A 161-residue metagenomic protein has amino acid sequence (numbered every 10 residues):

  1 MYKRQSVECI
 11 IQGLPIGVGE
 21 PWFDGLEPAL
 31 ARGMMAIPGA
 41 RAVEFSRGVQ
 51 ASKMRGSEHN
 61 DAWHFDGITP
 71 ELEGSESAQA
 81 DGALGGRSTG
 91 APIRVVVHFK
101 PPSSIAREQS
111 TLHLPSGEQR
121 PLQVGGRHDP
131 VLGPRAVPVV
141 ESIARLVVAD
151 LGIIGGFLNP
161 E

Functional and structural regions predicted by a protein language model:
M1-Q5: Conserved small/polar residues in nucleotide/adenosyl-binding loops
S6-G13: Short amphipathic
C9, V95-V97, E141: Preference for bulky hydrophobic residues occupying beta-strand positions in well-ordered beta-sheet regions
G13-G19: Glycine-rich phosphate/diphosphate-binding loops and the adjacent beta-loop-alpha structural elements that coordinate
F23-E27, M35-G39, V43, A78-I93 (+1 more regions): Conserved phosphate/anionic-ligand binding catalytic regions in large, soluble enzymes, centered on
A40-L122: A translation/RNA-centric and nucleic-acid-associated enzymatic feature enriched in Class II aminoacyl-tRNA synthetases
P102-E161: Internal helix-turn-beta structural module
